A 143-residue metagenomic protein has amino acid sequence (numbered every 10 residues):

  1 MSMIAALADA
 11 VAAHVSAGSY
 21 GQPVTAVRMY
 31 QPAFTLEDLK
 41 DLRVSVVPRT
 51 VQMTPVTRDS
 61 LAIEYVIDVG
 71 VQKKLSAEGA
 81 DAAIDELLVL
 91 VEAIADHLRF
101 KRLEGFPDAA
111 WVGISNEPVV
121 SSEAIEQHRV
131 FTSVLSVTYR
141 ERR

Functional and structural regions predicted by a protein language model:
M1-E37, D41, S45-R143: Charged, amphipathic alpha-helical segments and their flanking helix caps
